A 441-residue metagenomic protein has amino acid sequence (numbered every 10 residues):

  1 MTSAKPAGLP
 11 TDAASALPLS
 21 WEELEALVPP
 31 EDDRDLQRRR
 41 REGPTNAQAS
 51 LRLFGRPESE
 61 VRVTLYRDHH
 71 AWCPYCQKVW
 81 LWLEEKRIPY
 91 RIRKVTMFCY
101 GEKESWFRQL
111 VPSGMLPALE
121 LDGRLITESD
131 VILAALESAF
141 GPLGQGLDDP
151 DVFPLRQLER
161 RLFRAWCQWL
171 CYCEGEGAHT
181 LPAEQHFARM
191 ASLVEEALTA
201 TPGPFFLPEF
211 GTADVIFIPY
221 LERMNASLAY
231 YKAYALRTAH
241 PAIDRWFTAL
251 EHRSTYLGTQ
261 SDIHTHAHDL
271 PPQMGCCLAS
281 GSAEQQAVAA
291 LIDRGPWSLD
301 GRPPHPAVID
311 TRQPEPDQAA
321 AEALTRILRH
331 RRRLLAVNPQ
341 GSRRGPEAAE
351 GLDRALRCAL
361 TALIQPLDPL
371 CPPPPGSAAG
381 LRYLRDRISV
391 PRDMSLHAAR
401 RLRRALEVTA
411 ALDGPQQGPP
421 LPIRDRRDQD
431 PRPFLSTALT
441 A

Functional and structural regions predicted by a protein language model:
M1-F206, C277, E284-A441: GST-like domain detector, emphasizing the conserved glutathione-binding G-site in the N-terminal thioredoxin-like
E128, D151, P208-F217, A239: Short, conserved alpha-helical segments within structured domains
A191-E195, N225, E251: Structural signal for well-ordered, non-membrane alpha-helices
L207-A229, L250: GST superfamily/GST-like fold recognition
P219-Y230, P369, R385, D413: Extended, well-ordered alpha-helical segments in internal regulatory regions
N225, Y230, Y256-A289: Extended amphipathic alpha-helical segments with heptad-repeat/coiled-coil character used for oligomerization, fusion
A229-H240: Acidic, serine/threonine/proline-rich low-complexity intrinsically disordered regions
P241-T265: A recognition module on extended beta-rich or small alphabeta surfaces enriched in W/G with H and D/E
